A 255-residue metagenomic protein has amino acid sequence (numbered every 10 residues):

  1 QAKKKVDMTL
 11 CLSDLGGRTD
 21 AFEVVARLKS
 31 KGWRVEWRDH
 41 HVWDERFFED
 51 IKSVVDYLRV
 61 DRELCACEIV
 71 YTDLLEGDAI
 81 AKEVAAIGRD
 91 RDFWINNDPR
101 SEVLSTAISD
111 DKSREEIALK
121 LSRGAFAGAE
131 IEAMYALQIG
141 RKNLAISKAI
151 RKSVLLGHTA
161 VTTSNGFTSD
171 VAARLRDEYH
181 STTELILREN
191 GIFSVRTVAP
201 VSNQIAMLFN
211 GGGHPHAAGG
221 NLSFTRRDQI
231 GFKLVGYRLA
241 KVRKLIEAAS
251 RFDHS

Functional and structural regions predicted by a protein language model:
Q1-W37, L175: N-terminal small/polar loop signature for handling phosphorylated ligands or for N-terminal nucleophile
V6-C11, W33, G140-S255: Gly/His-enriched, cation/cofactor- and phosphate-binding structural elements
D14, D39, V70, G88 (+2 more regions): Divalent metal-coordination and catalytic microenvironments
V24-S30, V42, I51, D56 (+1 more regions): Feature recognizes metal-dependent phosphohydrolase scaffolds
R38-H40, V60-D61: Generic beta-sheet signal
H40-E45, P200: Short, polar loop motifs at secondary-structure junctions
F47-S113: Short alpha-helices
A85-R151: Hydrophobic, aromatic-enriched interface-forming segments
